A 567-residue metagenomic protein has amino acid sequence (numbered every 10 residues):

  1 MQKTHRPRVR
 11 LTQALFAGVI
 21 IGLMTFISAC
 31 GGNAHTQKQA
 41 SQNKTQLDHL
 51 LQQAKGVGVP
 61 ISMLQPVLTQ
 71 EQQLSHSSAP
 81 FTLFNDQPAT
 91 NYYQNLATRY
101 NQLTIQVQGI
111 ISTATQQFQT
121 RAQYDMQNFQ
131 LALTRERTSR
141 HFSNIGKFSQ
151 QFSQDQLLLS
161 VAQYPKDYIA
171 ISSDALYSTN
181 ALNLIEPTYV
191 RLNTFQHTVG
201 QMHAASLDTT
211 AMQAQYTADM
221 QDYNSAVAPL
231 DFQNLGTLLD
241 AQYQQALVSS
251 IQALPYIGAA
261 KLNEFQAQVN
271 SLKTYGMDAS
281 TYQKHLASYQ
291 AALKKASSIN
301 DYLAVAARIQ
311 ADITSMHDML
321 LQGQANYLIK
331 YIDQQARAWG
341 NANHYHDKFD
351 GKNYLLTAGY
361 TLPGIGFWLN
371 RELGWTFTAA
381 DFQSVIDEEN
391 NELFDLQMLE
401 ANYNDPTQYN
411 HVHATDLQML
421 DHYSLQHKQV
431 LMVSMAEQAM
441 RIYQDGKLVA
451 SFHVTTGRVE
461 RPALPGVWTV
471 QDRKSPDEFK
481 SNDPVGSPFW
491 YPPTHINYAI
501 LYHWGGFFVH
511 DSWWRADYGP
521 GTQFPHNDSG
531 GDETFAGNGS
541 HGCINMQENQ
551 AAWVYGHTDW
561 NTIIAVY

Functional and structural regions predicted by a protein language model:
Q2-Q13, C30-L355: Amphipathic alpha-helical assembly segments used for oligomerization, scaffolding, or translocation
R10-G22: Sec-dependent N-terminal signal peptides
A40, L64, Y93, T115 (+12 more regions): Solvent-exposed, acidic/flexible segments
Q52, H76, L157, S225 (+9 more regions): Sec-exported extracytoplasmic/periplasmic mature domains
A287, A291-K294, A304-N370, P406-T407 (+1 more regions): Exported/periplasmic cell-wall-interacting domains
G366-L431, I442: Long amphipathic alpha-helical scaffold segments
Q408-H526: Gly/Pro-biased beta-strand-loop elements
